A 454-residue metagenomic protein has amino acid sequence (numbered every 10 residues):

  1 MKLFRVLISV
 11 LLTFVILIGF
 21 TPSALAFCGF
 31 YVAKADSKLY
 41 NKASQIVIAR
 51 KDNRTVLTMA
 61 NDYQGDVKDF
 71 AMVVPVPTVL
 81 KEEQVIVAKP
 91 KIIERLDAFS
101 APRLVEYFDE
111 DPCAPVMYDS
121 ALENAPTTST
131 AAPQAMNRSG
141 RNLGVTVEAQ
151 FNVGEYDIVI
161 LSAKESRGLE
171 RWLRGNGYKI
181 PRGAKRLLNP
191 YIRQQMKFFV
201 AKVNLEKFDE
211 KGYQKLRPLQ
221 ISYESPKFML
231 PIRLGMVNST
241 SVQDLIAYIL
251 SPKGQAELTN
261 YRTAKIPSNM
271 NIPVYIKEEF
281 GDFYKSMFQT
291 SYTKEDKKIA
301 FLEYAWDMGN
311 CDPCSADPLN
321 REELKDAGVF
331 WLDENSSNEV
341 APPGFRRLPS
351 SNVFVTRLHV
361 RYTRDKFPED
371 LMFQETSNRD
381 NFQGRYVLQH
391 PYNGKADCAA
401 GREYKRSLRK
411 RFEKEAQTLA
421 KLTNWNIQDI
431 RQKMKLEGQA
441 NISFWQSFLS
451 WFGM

Functional and structural regions predicted by a protein language model:
M1-L11: Bacterial N-terminal signal peptides that target proteins for export
S9-G19: Bacterial N-terminal signal peptides
F20-A26: Sec/Tat signal peptide C-region and signal peptidase I cleavage site
G29-L39, T128-T130, I180-T418, L422 (+3 more regions): Accessory, solvent-exposed terminal regions and/or long lumenal/extracellular loops of proteins
I48-D111, L169-P190, Q195: Surface-exposed, glycine/proline- and aromatic-rich loop segments on solvent-exposed faces across compartments
V56-T58, E155-S162: Short hydrophobic-aromatic micro-motifs
N61-Y63, V76, S162-E165, L205 (+1 more regions): A mature extracytoplasmic/lumenal domain signature
I86-V153, N335-N338: A cross-kingdom signal targeting lumenal/periplasmic-facing segments of multi-pass membrane and secretory-pathway
